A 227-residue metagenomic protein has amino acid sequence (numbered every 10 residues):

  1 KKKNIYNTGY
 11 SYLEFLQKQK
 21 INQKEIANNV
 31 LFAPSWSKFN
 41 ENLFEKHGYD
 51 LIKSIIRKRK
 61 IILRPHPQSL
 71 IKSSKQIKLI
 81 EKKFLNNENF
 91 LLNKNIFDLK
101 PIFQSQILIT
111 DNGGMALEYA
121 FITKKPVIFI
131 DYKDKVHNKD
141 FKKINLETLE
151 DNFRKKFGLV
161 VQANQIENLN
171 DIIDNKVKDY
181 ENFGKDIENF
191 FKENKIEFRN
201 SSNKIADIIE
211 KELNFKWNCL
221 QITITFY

Functional and structural regions predicted by a protein language model:
K2, G114-E193: Catalytic binding pocket for nucleotide-activated donors in carbohydrate/polymer assembly enzymes
I5-I80, E197: Conserved catalytic-core segment of nucleotide-activated headgroup transferases in glycan assembly
Y6, I62, L91, I107-I109 (+2 more regions): Hydrophobic/aromatic beta-strand patches that form the interior of the parallel beta-sheet core in alpha/beta enzyme
S54, L79-N86, T148-K156: Short, conserved catalytic or adaptor-binding loops enriched in Gly and charged residues
K75-L117, I122: Donor nucleotide-activated moiety binding/catalytic core segment of transferases that use nucleotide-activated donors
E197-L220: C-terminal alpha-helical cap of glycosyltransferases
C219-Y227: Membrane-proximal basic amphipathic "stem/tether" segments
